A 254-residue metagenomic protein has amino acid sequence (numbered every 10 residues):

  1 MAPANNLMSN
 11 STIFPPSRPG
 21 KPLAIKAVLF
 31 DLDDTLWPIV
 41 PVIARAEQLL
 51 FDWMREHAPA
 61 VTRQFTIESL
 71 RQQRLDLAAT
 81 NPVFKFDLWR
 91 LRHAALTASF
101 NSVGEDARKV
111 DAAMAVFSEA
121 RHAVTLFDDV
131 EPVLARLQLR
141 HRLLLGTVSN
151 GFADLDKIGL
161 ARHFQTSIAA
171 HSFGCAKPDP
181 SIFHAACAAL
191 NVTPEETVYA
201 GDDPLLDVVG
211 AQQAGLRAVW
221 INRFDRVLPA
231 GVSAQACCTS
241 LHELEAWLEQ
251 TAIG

Functional and structural regions predicted by a protein language model:
A2-V28, V40-P41, R63, E105-R108 (+3 more regions): Asp-based, Mg2+/Mn2+-dependent phosphohydrolase catalytic module
I43-T80: Conserved phosphoryl-transfer catalytic core
R45-L49, R90-A94, S181: A generic alpha-helix surface/boundary motif
S69-A115: A metal-dependent, Asp-based hydrolase signature
A115-V124: Surface-exposed cleft-lining segments at the edges of enzyme active sites
